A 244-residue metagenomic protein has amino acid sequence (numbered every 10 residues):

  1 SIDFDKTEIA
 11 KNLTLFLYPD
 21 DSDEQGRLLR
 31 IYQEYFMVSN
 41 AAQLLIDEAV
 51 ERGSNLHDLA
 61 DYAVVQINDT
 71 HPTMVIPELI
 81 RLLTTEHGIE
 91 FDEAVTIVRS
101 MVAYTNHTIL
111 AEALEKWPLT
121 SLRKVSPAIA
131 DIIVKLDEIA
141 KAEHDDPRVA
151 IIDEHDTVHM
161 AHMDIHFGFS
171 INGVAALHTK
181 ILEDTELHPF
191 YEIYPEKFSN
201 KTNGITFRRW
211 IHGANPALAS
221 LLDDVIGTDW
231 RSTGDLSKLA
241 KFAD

Functional and structural regions predicted by a protein language model:
S1-D244: A conserved ligand/cofactor-binding region detector
